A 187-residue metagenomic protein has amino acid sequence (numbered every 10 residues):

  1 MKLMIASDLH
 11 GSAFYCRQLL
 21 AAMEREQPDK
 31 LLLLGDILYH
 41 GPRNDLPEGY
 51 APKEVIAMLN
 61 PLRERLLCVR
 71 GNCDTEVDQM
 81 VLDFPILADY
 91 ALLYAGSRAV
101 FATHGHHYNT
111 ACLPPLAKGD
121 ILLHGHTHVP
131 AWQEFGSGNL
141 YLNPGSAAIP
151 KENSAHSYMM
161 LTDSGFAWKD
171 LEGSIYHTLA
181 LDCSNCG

Functional and structural regions predicted by a protein language model:
M1-A13, P28-K30, L93, Y141 (+2 more regions): Amphipathic repeat-derived elements
K2-A95: Core catalytic region of metal-dependent phosphoesterases/phosphodiesterases, especially metallo-beta-lactamase-like
L3, A21, L140, T178-D182 (+1 more regions): Catalytic phosphate/metal-binding cores of nucleic-acid and nucleotide-processing enzymes, i.e., regions that mediate
A6, R70-N72, A102, H124 (+1 more regions): Alpha-helical architecture
L9, A51, A102-G105, A147: Long, contiguous hydrophobic alpha-helical segments, chiefly transmembrane helices and signal peptides
L59, L93, A102-H104, G145: Generic structural signal for conserved hydrophobic packing positions in ordered secondary structure
F84, A88, A99, H106-L179: Conserved beta-sheet core of the metallophosphoesterase superfamily
